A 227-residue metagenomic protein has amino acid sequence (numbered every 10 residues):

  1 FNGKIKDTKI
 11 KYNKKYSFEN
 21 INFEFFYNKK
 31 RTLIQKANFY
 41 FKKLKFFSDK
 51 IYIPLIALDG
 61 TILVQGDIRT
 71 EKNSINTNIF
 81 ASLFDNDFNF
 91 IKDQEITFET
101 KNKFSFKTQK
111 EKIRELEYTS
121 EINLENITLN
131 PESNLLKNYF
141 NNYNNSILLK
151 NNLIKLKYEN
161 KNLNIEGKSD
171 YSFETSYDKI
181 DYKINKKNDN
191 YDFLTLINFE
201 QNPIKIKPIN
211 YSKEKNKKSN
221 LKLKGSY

Functional and structural regions predicted by a protein language model:
F1-Y227: Membrane-proximal interfacial segments on either side of biological membranes
